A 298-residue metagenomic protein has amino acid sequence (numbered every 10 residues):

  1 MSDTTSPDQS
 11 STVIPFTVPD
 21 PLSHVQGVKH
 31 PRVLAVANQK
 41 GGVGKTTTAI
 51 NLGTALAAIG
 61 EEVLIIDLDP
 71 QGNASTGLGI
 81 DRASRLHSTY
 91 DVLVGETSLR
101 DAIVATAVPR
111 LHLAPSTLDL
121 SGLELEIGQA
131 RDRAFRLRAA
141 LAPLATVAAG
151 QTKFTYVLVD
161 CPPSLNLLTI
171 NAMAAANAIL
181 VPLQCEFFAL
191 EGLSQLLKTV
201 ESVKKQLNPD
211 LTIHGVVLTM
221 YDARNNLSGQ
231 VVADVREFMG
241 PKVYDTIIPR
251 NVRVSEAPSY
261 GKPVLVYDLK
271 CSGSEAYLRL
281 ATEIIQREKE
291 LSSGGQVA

Functional and structural regions predicted by a protein language model:
M1-A298: P-loop NTP-binding core
